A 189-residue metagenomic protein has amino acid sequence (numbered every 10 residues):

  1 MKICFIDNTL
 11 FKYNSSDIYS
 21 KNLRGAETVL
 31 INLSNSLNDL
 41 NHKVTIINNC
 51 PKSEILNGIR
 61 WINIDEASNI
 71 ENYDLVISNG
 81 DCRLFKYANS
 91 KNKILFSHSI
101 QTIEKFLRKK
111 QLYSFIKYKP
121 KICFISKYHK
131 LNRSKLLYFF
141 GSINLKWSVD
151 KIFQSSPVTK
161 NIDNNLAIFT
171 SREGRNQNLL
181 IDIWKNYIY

Functional and structural regions predicted by a protein language model:
M1-N48, I188: N-terminal subdomain of nucleotide-sugar transferases
K2, K43, N92, K121 (+1 more regions): Residues at the starts of beta-strands that form the adenosine-phosphate
F5-F11, D81, S97-I100, W147: Short loop/turn segments at strand-loop or loop-helix junctions that form parts of catalytic or ligand-binding pockets
N8, A26-V29, I47, I77-G80 (+2 more regions): Replace "coordinates the UDP/GDP/TDP-sugar" with "coordinates nucleotide-activated sugar donors
N14-Y19, F106-L107, S156-P157: Short acidic, glycine/proline-rich loop/turn micro-motifs
T45-K119: Extended catalytic core of nucleotide-activated donor transferases of GT-like folds
K105-F106, Y118-S142, V149, F153: A short, active-site helix/loop in glycosyltransferases that binds the activated sugar's phosphate group
K151, S156-Y189: Conserved catalytic-core segment of nucleotide-activated headgroup transferases in glycan assembly
